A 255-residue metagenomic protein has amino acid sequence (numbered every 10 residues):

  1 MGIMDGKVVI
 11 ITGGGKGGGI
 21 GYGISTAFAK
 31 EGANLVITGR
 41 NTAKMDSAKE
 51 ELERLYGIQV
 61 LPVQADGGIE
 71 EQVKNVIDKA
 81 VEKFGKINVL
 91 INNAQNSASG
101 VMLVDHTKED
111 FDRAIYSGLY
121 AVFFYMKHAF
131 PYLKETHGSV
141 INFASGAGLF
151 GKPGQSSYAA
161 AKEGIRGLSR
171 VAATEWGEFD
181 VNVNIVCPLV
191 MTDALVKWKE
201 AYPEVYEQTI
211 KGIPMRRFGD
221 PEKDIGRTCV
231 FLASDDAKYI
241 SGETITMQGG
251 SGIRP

Functional and structural regions predicted by a protein language model:
G2-V36: Canonical Rossmann dinucleotide-binding motif of NAD(H)/NADP(H)-dependent dehydrogenases/reductases, specifically
G100, F150, K211-G212, V230 (+1 more regions): Short C-terminal tail/terminal secondary-structure segment of NAD(P)H-dependent dehydrogenase/reductase domains
V101-L103, T107-D112, T209: Substrate-binding pocket helix/loop in short-chain dehydrogenase/reductase
M126, A161, S169: Active-site helix of classical SDR
S145: Residue(s) in the substrate-gating loop at a strand-loop-helix junction that position the organic substrate next
G177, N182, I240-G242: Short, small/polar-rich loop/turn modules that mediate ligand/substrate recognition or access, typified
E204-K223: Catalytic Tyr-x(3-8)-Lys segment
